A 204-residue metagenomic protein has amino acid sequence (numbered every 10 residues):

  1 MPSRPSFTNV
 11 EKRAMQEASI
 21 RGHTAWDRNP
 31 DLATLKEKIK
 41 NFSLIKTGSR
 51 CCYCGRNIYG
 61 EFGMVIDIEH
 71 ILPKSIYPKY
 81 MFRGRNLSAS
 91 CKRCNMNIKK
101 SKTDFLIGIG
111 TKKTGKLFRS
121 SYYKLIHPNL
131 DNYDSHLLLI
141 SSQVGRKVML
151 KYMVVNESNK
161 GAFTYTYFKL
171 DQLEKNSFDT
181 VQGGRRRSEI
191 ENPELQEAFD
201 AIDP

Functional and structural regions predicted by a protein language model:
M1-I45, N57-E61, P78-S88, K92-P204: Extended charged
R50, D67, S90: The −1 position to Zn-ligating cysteines in a subset of zinc-ribbon hairpins
Y53-N57, I66: Long, hydrophobic/aromatic-enriched structural stretches that serve as scaffold segments
G63-L72: Short recognition patches in nucleic-acid-associated and regulatory proteins
